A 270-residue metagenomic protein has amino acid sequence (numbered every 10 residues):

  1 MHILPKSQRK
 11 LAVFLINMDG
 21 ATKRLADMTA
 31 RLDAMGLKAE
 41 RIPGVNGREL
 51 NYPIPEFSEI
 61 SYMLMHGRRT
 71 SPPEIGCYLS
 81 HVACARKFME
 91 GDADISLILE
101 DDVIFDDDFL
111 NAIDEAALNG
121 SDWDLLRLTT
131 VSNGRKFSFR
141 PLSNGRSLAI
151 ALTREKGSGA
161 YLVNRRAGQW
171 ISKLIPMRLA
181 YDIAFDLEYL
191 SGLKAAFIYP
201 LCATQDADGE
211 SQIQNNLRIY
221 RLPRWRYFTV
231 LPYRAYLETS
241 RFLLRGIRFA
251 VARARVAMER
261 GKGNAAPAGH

Functional and structural regions predicted by a protein language model:
M1-L99, V103-H270: An acidic/histidine-cluster motif and surrounding catalytic segment that typifies divalent-metal-assisted enzyme active
